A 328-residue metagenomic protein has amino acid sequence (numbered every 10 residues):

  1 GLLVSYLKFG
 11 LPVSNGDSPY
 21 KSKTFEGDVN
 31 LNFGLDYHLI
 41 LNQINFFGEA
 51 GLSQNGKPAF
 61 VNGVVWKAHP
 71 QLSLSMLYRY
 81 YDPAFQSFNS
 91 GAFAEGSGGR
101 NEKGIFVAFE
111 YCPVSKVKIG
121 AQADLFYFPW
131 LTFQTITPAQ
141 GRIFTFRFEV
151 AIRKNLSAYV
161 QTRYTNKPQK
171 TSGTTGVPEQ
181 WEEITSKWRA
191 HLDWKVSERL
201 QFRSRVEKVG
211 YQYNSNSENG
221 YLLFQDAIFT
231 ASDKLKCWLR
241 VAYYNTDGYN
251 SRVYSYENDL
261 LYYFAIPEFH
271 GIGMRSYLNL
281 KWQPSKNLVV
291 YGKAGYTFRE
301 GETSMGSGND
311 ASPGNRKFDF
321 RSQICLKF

Functional and structural regions predicted by a protein language model:
L2-L7, P12-S18, S22-F328: Exposed, low-structure sequence patches enriched in small/polar residues
